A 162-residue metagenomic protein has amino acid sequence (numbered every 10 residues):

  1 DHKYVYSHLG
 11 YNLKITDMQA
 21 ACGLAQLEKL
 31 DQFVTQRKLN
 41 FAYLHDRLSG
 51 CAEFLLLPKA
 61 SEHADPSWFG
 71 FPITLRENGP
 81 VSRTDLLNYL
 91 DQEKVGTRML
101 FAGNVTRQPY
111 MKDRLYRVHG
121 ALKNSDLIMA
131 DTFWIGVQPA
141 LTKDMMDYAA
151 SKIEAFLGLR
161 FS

Functional and structural regions predicted by a protein language model:
D1-S162: PLP-dependent aminotransferase class I/II
